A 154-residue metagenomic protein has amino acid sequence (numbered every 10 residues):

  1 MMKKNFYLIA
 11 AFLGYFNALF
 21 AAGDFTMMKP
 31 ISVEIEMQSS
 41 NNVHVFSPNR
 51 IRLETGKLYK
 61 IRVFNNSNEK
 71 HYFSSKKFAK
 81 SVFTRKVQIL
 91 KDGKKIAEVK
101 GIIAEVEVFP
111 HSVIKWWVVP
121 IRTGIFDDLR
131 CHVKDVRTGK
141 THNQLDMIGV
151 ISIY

Functional and structural regions predicted by a protein language model:
M1-N5: Positively charged n-region of N-terminal signal peptides that target proteins for export
L8-N17: Bacterial N-terminal signal peptides
A22, M27, A97-Y154: Extracellular/periplasmic metallocenter environments
M27-L58: N-terminal edge beta-strand
V43, L90-I102: Short beta-strand and strand-turn-strand segments in soluble, beta-rich domains
V63-S67: Asparagine-centered strand-capping/turn motif at beta-strand->loop junctions
K70-K77, D128: Beta-strand acidic-aromatic groove motif in beta-rich domains, primarily in extracellular
A79-K91: Short aromatic-acidic-glycine turn motif
